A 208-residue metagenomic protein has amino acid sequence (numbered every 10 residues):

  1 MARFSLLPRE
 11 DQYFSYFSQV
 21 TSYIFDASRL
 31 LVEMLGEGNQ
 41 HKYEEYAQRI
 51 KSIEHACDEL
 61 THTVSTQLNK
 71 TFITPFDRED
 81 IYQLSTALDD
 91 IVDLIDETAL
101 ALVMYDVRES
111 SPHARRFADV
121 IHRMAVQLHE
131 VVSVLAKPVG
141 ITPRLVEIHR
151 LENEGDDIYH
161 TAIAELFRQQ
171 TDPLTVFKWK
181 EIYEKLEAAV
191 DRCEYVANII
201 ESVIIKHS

Functional and structural regions predicted by a protein language model:
M1-S208: Cytosolic, long alpha-helical scaffolding segments
